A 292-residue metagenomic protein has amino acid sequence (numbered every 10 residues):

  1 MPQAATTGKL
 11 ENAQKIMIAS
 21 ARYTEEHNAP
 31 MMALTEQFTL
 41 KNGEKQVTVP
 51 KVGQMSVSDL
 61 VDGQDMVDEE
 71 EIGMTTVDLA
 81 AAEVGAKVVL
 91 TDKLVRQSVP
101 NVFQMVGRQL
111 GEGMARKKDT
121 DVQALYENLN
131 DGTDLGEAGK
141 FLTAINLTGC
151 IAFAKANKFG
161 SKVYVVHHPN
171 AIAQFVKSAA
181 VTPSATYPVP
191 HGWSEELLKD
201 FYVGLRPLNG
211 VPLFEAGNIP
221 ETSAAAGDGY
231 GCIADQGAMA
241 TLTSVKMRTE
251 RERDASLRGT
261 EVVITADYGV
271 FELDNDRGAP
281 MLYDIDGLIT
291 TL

Functional and structural regions predicted by a protein language model:
M1-T76: N-terminal "assembly arms/tails" that initiate or stabilize quaternary assembly in self-assembling proteins
V57-L60, S98-V99, Q174-K177, S184 (+1 more regions): Short helix/loop capping segments that flank catalytic or ligand/cofactor-binding pockets
T75-Q97: Short acidic, glycine/tyrosine-flanked loop/strand segments centered on an H-E-D-like triad
T91-S161, M281-L292: Alpha-helical scaffold segments that mediate packing/assembly in large oligomeric complexes
S98-M105, A226, E250, D254: Short alpha-helix boundary/capping segments
N128-V203: Extended, solvent-exposed, turn-rich assembly/linker loops in the middle of proteins
D200-R251: Glycine/small-residue-rich hydrophobic helix-like segments
K246-L292: Extended, compositionally biased alpha-helical segments that mediate assembly or anchoring
